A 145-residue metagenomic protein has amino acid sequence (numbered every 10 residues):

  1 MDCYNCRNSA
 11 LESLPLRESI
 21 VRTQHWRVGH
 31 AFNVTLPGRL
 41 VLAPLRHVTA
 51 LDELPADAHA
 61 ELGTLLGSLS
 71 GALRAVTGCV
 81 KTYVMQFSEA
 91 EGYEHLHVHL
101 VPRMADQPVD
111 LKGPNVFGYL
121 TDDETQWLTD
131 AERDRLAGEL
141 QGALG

Functional and structural regions predicted by a protein language model:
M1-G145: HIT superfamily nucleotide-processing domains
